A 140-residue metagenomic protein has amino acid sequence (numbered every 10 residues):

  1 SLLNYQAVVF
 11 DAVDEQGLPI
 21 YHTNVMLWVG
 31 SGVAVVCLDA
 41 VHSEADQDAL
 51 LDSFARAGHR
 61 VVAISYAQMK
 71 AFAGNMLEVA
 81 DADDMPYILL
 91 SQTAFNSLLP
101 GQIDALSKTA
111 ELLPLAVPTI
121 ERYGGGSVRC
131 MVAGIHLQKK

Functional and structural regions predicted by a protein language model:
S1-K140: Histidine/cysteine-enriched polar flanking segments
